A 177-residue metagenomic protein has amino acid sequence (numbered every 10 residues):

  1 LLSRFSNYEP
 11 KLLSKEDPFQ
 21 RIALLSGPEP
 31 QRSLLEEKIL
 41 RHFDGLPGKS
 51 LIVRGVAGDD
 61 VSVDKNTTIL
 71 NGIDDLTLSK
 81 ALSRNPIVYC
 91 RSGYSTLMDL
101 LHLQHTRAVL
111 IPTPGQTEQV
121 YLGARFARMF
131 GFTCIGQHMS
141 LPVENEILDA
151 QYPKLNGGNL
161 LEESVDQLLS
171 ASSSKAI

Functional and structural regions predicted by a protein language model:
L2, T68-I73, G131-S140: Short acidic-hydrophobic, aromatic-tinged amphipathic segments that line or gate anion-handling sites
F5-I87: Donor-nucleotide binding loops and adjacent catalytic segments primarily of GT-B fold Leloir glycosyltransferases
L35-E37, V63-K65, L100-L103, Y121-G123: Short amphipathic alpha-helical segments
I73, R91-S92, L160: Short secondary-structure boundary/capping elements
L76-L78, T96, P142, S164: Short acidic active-site motifs
L78-Y121: A donor-sugar binding/catalytic signature common to diverse glycosyltransferases and related nucleotide-sugar
Q104-A150: Nucleotide-sugar donor-binding patch of glycosyltransferase catalytic domains
E144-I177: C-terminal amphipathic helix plus adjacent low-complexity, charged tail appended to glycosyltransferase catalytic
